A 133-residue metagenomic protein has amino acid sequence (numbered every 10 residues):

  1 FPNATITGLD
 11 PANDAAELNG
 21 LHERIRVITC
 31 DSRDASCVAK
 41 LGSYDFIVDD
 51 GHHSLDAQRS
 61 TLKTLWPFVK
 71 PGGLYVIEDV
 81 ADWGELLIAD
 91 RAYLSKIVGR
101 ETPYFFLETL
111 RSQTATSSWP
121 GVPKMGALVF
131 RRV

Functional and structural regions predicted by a protein language model:
F1-V133: S-adenosylmethionine/decaboxylated-SAM
